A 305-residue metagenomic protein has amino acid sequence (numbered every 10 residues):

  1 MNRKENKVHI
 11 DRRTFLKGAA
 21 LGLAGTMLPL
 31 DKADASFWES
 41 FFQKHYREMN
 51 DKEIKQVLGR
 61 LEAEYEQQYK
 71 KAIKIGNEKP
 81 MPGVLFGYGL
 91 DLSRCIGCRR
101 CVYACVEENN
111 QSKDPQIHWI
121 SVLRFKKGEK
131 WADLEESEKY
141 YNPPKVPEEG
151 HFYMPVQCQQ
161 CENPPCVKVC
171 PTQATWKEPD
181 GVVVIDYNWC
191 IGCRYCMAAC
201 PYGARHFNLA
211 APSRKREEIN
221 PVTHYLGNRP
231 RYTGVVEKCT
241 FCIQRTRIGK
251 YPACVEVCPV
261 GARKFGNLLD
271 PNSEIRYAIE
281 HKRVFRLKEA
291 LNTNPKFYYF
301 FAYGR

Functional and structural regions predicted by a protein language model:
N2-L23: N-terminal secretory signal peptides and thylakoid transit peptides that target proteins across membranes
V8-I10, P29-F86, A290-N292, Y298: C-terminal segment of N-terminal export signals and the immediately downstream linker at the start of the mature
A19, L23-K32, V102, N109-K113 (+2 more regions): A generic secondary-structure signal for well-formed alpha-helical elements
G25-L28, V184, A278, A302: Flexible coil/turn and secondary-structure edge motifs
L61-Y88, R94-C95, R99-E107, D114-H151 (+1 more regions): A structural preference for long, well-packed, hydrophobic secondary-structure segments
Y88-A104, E108, G150-Q173, V184-G203 (+3 more regions): Cysteine-centered iron-sulfur cluster-binding motifs in ferredoxin-type domains/subunits of redox enzymes
E108-E148, W176-W189, A204-G234, K264-L287: Non-heme iron-sulfur electron-transfer modules
Q244-R305: Long, compositionally biased charged/polar accessory segments in the mid-to-C-terminal portions of proteins
